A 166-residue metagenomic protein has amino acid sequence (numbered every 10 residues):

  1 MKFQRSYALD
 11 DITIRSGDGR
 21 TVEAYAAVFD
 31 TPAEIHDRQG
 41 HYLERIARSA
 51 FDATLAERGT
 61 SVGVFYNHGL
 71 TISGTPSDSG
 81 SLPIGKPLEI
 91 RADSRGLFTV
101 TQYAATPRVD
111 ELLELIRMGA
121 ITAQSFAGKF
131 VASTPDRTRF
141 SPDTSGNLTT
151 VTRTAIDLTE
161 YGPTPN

Functional and structural regions predicted by a protein language model:
M1-R5, H41-E44, S77-G80, Q102-P107 (+1 more regions): A short linear-motif detector with a strong N-terminal bias
M1-V62: Polar/acidic, low-complexity leader/linker segments enriched in S/T/G and N/D
I12-T13, P32, Q39, T54 (+5 more regions): Intrinsic disorder/low-complexity detector
T13-R15, T21-E23, K86-N166: Residue microenvironments linked to proteolytic maturation and disulfide-stabilized extracellular modules
F29-H36, L70-T75, P107-D110: Short, surface-exposed beta-strand/loop "edge" segments at domain boundaries and coil↔beta transitions
T31, D37, R48, A53 (+4 more regions): Generic structural "secondary-structure junction" signal
L55-T99: A glycine-rich, hydrophobic loop/mini-helix early in the fold
